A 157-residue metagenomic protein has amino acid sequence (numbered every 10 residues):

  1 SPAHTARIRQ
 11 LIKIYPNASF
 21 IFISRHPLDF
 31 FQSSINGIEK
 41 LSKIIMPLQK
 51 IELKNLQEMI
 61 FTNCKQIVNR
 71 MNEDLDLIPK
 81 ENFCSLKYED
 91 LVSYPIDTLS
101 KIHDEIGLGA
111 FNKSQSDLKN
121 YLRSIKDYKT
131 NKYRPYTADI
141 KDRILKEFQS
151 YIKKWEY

Functional and structural regions predicted by a protein language model:
S1, F22-S24, S85-Y88: Short beta-strand segments
P2-T5, R25, K65, I96: Alpha-helix N-cap/helix-start capping motif
A3-K13: Long, K/E/R/D-enriched contiguous segments that form extended
T5-R7, D29-S33, S93-P95: Short catalytic/ligand-binding loop motif for oxyanion handling, primarily in non-cytosolic enzymes, centered on
L11-N36, I102: Conserved phosphate-donor/acceptor-positioning beta-strand/loop module used by diverse small-molecule
I14, S34-Y157: PAPS-dependent sulfotransferases, especially Golgi type II membrane carbohydrate sulfotransferases
